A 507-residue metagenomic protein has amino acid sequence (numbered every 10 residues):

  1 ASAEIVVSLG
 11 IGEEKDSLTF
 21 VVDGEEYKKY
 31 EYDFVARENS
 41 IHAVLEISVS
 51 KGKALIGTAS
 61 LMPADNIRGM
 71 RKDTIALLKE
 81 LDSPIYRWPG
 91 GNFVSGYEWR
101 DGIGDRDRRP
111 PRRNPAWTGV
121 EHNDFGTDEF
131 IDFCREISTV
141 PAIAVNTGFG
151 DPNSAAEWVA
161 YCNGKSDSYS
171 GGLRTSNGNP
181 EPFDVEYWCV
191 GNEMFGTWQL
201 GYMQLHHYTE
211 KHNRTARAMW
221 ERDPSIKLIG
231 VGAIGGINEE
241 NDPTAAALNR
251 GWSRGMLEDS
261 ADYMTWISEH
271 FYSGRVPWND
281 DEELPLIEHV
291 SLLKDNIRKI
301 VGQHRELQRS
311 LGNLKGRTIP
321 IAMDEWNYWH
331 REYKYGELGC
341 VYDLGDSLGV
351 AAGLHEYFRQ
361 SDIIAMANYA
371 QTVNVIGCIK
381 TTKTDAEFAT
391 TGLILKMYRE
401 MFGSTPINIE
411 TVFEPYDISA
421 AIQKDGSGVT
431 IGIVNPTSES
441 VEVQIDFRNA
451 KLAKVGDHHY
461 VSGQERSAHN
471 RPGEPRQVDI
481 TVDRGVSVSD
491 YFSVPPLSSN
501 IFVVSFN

Functional and structural regions predicted by a protein language model:
A1-N123, V140, G150, A156 (+5 more regions): Extracellular and organelle-lumenal recognition/adhesion modules and their flexible linkers in secreted
A43-K53, Q204-G353, T411, P415 (+1 more regions): Noncatalytic carbohydrate-binding groove/subsite architecture in carbohydrate-active enzymes
P63-S83, F130, D151-V190, K211-R222 (+4 more regions): An active-site-proximal structural segment forming one wall of the substrate-binding cleft that immediately precedes
D82, C134, W158, W188 (+5 more regions): Conserved, mostly hydrophobic/aromatic
N92-T127, D132, D167-W198, R275-L284: Aromatic- and acidic-residue-enriched carbohydrate-binding clefts of CAZyme catalytic domains
N279-E283, T318-A421, D425-G428: Aromatic/acidic polysaccharide-binding cleft in carbohydrate-active enzymes
Y416-L452, H458, L497-V503: Carbohydrate-binding surface patches
A450-P495: Acidic, Ser/Thr/Pro-rich beta/coil linker or hinge segments at domain junctions
